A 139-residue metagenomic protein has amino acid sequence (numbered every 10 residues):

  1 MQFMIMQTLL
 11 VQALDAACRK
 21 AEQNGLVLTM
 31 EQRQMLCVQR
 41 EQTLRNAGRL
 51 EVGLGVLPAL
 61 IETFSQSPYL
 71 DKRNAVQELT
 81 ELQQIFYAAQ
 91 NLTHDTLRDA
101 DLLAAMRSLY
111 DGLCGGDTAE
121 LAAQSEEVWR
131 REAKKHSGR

Functional and structural regions predicted by a protein language model:
M1-M4, F64-Q66, K135-R139: Short intrinsically disordered terminal tails
Q2-L57: N-terminal interaction modules that seed assembly of large macromolecular complexes
Q7, V11, D15, P58-I61 (+3 more regions): Generic detector of well-ordered alpha-helical segments enriched in charged/polar residues, highlighting helical
R19, R33, R40, R45 (+6 more regions): Arginine residue identity/basic-tract feature
A21-E31, N46-E51, P68-R73, N91-L97 (+1 more regions): Charged, low-complexity interaction regions
L44-E81, L121-S125: Short, charged early-sequence alpha-helical segments and their helix-coil boundaries
V76-R139: Amphipathic alpha-helical binding modules
